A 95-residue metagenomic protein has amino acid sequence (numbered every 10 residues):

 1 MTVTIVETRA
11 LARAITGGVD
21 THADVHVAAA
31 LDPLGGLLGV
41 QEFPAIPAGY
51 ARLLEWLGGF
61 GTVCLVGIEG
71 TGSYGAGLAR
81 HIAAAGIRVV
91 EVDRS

Functional and structural regions predicted by a protein language model:
M1-S95: Phosphate- and other anionic-substrate recognition elements at nucleic-acid/protein interfaces
